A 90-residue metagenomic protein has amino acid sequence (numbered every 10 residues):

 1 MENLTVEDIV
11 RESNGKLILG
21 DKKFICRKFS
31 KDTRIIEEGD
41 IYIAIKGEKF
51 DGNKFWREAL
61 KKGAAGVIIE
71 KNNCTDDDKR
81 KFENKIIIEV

Functional and structural regions predicted by a protein language model:
M1-V90: N-terminal leader/targeting and accessory segments in enzymes
